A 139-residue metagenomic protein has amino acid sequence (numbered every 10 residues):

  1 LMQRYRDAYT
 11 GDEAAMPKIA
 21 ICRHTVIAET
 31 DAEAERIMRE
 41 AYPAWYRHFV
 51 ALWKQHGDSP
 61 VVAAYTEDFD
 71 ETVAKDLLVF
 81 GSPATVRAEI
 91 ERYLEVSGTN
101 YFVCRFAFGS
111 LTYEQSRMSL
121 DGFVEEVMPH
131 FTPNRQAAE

Functional and structural regions predicted by a protein language model:
L1-A8, T112-P133: C-terminal helical cap(s) of enzyme catalytic domains, especially alpha/beta-barrels
L1-T99, T132-E139: An alpha-helical appendage that flanks or caps ligand/catalytic pockets
M38, W53, G57-P60, R105 (+2 more regions): A sequence-level detector of short, solvent-exposed, charge-rich linear segments
A84-F106, S110, E114-L120: Long, low-complexity C-terminal extensions of enzymes
